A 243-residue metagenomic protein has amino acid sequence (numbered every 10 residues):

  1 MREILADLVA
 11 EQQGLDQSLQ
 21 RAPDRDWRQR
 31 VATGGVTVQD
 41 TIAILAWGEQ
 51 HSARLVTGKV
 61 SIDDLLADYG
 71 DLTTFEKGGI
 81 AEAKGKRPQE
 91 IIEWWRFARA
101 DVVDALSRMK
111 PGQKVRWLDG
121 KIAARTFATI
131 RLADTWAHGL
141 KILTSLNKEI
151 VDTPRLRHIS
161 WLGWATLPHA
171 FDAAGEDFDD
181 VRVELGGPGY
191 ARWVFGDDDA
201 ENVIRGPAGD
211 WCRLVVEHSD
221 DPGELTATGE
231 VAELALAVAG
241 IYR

Functional and structural regions predicted by a protein language model:
M1-E3, Q50-S107, E149-I150: Short, helix-capping/interhelical loops that line the mouth of catalytic, cofactor-, or ligand-binding pockets
R2-G35, D40-A43: Basic, Lys/Arg-rich alpha-helical nucleic-acid-recognition elements, primarily the DNA-binding modules of transcription
I4-E11, T41, I91-W94, A98 (+3 more regions): Amphipathic alpha-helix face/heptad-repeat signature
Q12, L45, E49, R99 (+1 more regions): Short amphipathic alpha-helical/adjacent loop interface patches that line ligand and macromolecule-binding sites
W27-Y69, W117-A173, W211: Short, contiguous alpha-helical
G79-L140, T144: Contiguous mid-protein beta-loop-alpha structural module that forms a pocket-lining wall or clamp of enzyme active
A174-D210: Glycine/small-residue-rich hydrophobic helix-like segments
D199-R243: C-terminal interaction segments
